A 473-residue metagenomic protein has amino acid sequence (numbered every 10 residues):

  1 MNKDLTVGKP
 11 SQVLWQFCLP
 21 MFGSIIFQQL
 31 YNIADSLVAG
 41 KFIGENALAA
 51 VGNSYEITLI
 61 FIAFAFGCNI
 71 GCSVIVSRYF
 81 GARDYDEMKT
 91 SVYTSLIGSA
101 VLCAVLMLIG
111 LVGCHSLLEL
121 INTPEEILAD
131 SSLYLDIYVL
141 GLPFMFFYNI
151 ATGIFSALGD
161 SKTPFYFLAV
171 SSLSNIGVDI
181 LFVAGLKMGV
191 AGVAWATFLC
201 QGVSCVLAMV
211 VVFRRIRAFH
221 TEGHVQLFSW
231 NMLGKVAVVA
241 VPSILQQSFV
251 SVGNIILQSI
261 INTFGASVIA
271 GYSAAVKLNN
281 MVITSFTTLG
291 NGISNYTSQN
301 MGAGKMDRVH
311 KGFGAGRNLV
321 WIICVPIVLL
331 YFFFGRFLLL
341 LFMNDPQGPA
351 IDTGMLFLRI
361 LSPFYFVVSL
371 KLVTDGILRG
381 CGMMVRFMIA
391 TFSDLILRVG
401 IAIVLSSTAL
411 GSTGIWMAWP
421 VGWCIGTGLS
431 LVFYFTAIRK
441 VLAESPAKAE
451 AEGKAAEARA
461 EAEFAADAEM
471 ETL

Functional and structural regions predicted by a protein language model:
M1-C18, V76-G141, G185-V241, T297-F364 (+1 more regions): Short alpha-helical transmembrane segments in multi-pass integral membrane proteins
S11-L30, A34, I57-F64, L140 (+7 more regions): Residue-level signal for short hydrophobic patches within transmembrane helices of multi-pass membrane transporters
Q16-D35, I137, Y148, S171 (+4 more regions): Transmembrane helical elements of multi-pass membrane transporters/channels
L30-A49, L118-E125, L181-M188, S248-K277 (+4 more regions): Helix-terminus/linker motif at the lipid-water interface of multi-pass membrane proteins
A39-L59, E125-D130, V190-A191, M232-V239 (+5 more regions): Interfacial/gating helices of multi-pass transporter permease domains
L48-L108, M145-P164, G271-G335, V368-A390: Small-residue-rich hydrophobic transmembrane alpha-helices
I60-A63, M107, N175-I180, S204-M209 (+4 more regions): Hydrophobic transmembrane alpha-helices of multi-pass small-molecule transporters
N69, Y138-S156, P164-N175, V193-A208 (+4 more regions): Short runs within selected transmembrane alpha-helices of multi-pass transporters and secretion channels
